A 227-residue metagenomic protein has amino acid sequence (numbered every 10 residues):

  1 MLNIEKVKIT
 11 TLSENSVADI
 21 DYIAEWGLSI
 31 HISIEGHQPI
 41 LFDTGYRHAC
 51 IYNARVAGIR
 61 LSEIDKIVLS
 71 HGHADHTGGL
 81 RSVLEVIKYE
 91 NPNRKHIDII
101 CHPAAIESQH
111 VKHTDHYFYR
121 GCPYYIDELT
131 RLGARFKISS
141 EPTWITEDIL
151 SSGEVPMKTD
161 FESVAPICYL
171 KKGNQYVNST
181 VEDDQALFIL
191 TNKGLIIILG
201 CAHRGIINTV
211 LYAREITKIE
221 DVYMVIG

Functional and structural regions predicted by a protein language model:
K6-A57, T180-L199: Conserved beta-strand hairpin/beta-sheet module of binuclear metal-dependent hydrolase folds, prominently
E14-N15, T44-R47, G72, P103-A105 (+4 more regions): Active-site metal-binding loops of divalent metal-dependent hydrolases
Y22-I23, E35-K66, R81-S82, K88-E90 (+2 more regions): Pre-active-site segment of Zn-dependent metallo-hydrolases
A49, A74-T77, I106-S108, T143-W144 (+1 more regions): Active-site environment of divalent metal-dependent phosphoester hydrolases
R60, F136-I145: Short acidic low-complexity segments
D65-S140, G153-V164: Active-site HxH/HxHxD metal-binding segment of metal-dependent hydrolases
K66, H73-G79, I97-D98, V177-A186 (+1 more regions): Cap/insert and terminal regions of metallo-dependent hydrolase folds
H113-Y119, E141-N192: Active-site-proximal loop/helix segment associated with metal-binding centers of metalloenzymes
